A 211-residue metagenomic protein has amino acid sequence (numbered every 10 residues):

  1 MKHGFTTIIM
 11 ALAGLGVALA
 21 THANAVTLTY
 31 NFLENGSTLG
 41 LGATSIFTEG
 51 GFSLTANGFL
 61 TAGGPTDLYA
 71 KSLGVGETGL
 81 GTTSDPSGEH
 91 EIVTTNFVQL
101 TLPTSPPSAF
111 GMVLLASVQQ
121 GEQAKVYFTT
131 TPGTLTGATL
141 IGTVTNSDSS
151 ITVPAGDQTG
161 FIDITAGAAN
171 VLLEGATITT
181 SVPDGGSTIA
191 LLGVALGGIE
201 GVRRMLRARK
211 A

Functional and structural regions predicted by a protein language model:
M1-I9: Bacterial N-terminal signal peptides that target proteins for export
I9-A18: Bacterial N-terminal signal peptides
L19-A25: Sec/Tat signal peptide C-region and signal peptidase I cleavage site
V26-T94: N-terminal targeting leaders for non-cytosolic proteins
T104-M112: Extended extracellular/luminal ectodomain segments enriched in beta-structured repeat modules
Q120-T134: Short, surface-exposed beta-strand/strand-loop-strand elements in extracellular ectodomains
P132-S181: Terminal, low-complexity interaction segments
D184-R203: A short, hydrophobic C-terminal helix/tail in secreted or cell-surface proteins
